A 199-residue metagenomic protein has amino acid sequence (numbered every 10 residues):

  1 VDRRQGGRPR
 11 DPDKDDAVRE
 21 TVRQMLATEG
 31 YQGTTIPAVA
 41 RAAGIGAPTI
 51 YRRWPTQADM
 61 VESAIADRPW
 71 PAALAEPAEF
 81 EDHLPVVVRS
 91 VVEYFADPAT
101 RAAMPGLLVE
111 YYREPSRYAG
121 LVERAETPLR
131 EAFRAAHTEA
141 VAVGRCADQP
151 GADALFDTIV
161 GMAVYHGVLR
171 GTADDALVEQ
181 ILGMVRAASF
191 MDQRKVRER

Functional and structural regions predicted by a protein language model:
V1-E29, G33-A42, P48: Basic, helix-initiating cap at the start of DNA-binding domains
V1-R3, V86, S90-E93, T127-E131 (+4 more regions): C-terminal peripheral helix-coil segments that are non-catalytic and often amphipathic
T28-Y31, G44, Y51-E62: HTH DNA-binding helix-turn interface
G33, T56-V61, P71, L84 (+1 more regions): Short amphipathic alpha-helical segment with a characteristic S/N-K-E followed by hydrophobic residues
A72-M104, L155: Hydrophobic alpha-helical connector segments
A102, G106, S116-V143: Amphipathic alpha-helical packing segments from all-alpha helical-bundle domains
Y111-P115: Short loop-to-helix capping motifs
